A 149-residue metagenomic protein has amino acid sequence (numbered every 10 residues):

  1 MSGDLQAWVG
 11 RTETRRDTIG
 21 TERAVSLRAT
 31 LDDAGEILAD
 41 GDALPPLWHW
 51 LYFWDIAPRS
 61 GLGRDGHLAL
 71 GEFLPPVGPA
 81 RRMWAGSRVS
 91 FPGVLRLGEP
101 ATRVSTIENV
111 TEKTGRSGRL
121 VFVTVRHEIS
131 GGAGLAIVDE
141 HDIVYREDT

Functional and structural regions predicted by a protein language model:
M1-P100: Hydrophobic, proline/glycine-rich low-complexity stretches
M1-T12, W84-T149: HotDog/MaoC-like acyl-thioester-processing domains
